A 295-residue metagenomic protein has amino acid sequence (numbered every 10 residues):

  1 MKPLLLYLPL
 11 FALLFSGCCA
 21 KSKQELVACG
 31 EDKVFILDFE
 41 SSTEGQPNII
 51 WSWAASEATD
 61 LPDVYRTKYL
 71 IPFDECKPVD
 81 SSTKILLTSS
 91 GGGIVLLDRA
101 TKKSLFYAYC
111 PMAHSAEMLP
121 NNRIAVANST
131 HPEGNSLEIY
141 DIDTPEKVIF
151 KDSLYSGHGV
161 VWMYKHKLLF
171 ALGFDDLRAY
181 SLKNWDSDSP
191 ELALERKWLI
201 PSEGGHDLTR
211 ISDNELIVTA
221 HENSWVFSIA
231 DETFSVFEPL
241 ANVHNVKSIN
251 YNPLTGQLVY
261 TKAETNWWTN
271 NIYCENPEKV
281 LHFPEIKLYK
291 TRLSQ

Functional and structural regions predicted by a protein language model:
M1-K23: Bacterial Sec-dependent N-terminal signal peptides
S22, V79-S82, L119-N121, Y164-H166 (+1 more regions): Residue-level detector of Asp-centered blade-edge/turn motifs that repeat once per structural unit in beta-propeller
L26, I85, I124-A125, L169 (+2 more regions): Hydrophobic beta-strand positions that form the internal "hydrophobic ladder" of WD40/Gbeta-like beta-propeller blades
D38-G45, S181-S189, I229-S235: Short loop/turn segments immediately following beta-strands, especially the blade-tip and inter-blade linker loops
I49-T67, K102-A108, E146-D152, A193-L199 (+1 more regions): A short beta-strand motif characteristic of beta-propeller blades
W53-K84, S89-G92, A100-S115: Blade-loop segments of beta-propeller domains
V64-K77, C110-L119, L154-W162, I200-I211 (+2 more regions): Repeated scaffold domains used in trafficking and secretory/extracellular systems, primarily beta-propellers
L87-S90, S129-N135: Short, solvent-exposed loop/turn segments at conserved positions within beta-propeller repeat blades
